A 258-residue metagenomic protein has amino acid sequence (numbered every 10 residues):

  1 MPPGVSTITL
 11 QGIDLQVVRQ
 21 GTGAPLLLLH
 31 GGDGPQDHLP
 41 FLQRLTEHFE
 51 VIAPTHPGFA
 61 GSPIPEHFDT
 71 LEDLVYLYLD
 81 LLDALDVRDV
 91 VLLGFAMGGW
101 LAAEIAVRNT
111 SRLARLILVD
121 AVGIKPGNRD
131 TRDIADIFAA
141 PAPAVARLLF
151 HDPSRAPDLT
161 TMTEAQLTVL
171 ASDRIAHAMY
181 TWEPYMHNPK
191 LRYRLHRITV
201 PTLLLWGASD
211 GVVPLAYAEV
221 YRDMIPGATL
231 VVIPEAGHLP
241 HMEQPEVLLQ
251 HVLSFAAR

Functional and structural regions predicted by a protein language model:
Q11-P63: Conserved HGGG/HGGXW glycine-rich cap/lid loop of the alpha/beta-hydrolase fold
F41, L191, V200, P214-D223: Short alpha-helix in the alpha/beta-hydrolase fold that links the catalytic acid
I52-L93, M242, Q250-L253: Active-site loop/oxyanion-hole signature of alpha/beta-hydrolase fold enzymes
W100-R108, L113-A144: Flexible "cap/lid" loop of the alpha/beta hydrolase fold
G127-D133, A139-T199: Conserved alpha/beta-hydrolase catalytic His-Asp/Glu region
I198, L204-W206: Short beta-strand/loop motif that positions the catalytic acidic residue of the alpha/beta-hydrolase fold
S209-V213: Acidic catalytic loop of the alpha/beta-hydrolase fold
A228-R258: Catalytic active-site module of serine/aspartate enzymes centered on a nucleophile-bearing elbow/loop
